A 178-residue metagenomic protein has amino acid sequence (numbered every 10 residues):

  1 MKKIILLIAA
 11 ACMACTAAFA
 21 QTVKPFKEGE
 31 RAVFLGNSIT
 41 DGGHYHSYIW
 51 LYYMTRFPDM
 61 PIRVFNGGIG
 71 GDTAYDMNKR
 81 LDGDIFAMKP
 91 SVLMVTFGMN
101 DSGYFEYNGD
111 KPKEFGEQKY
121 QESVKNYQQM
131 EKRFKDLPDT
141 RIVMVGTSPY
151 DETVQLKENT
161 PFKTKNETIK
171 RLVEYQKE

Functional and structural regions predicted by a protein language model:
M1-L35, I39-I62, F86-S91, D136: N-terminal secretory targeting modules
F26, S47-R63, D72-E178: Alpha-helical cap/lid subdomain in secreted, periplasmic, or secretory-pathway luminal O-acyl-processing enzymes
F34-L35, N66, M144: A structural signal for the hydrophobic beta-strands that form the central parallel beta-sheet of Rossmann-like
S38, G68, S148: Catalytic nucleophile serine of serine hydrolases, specifically the conserved "nucleophile elbow" pentapeptide
T40, I69-A74: Short active-site-proximal "capping" loops at secondary-structure junctions
